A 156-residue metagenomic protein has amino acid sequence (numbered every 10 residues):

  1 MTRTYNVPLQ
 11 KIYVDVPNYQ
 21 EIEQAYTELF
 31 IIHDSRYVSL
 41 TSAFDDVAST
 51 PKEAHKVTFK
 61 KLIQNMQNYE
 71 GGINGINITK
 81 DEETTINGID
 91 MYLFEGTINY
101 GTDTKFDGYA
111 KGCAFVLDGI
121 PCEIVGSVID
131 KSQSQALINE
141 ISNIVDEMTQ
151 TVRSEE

Functional and structural regions predicted by a protein language model:
T2-N65: Secretory pathway targeting signatures of secreted, lumenal, and periplasmic proteins
T4, F30, E83, E95-T97 (+1 more regions): Residue-level detector of beta-strand face positions
N6-P8, I32, G72, T85 (+1 more regions): A general beta-strand register signal
Q24-T27, N77-T79, T104-G112: Short, surface-exposed coil-to-beta transition loops
F44-E53, D81, N99-G101, Q133-N139: Second-shell loop/turn segments in exported
Q64-Q67, G71, Q150-S154: Sec-exported extracytoplasmic/periplasmic mature domains
G72-E95: Short Gly/Thr-rich strand-loop-strand
N87-E156: Short, well-structured beta-strand
